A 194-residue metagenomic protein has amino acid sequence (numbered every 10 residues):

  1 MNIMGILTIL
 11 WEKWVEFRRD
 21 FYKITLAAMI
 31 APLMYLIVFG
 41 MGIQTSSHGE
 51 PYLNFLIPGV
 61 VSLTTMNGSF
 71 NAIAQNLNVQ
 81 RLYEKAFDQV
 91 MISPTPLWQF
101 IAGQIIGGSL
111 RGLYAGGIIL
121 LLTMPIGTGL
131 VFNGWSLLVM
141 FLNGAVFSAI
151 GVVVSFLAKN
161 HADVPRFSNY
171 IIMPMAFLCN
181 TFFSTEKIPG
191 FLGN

Functional and structural regions predicted by a protein language model:
M1-L10, F191-N194: Short, membrane-interfacial amphipathic segments enriched in basic
L10, W14-F17, V61, F100-I101 (+2 more regions): Hydrophobic alpha-helical elements at and bordering transmembrane segments of multi-pass membrane proteins
W14-R81, T128-S136, R166, K187: Transmembrane helix-boundary elements of multi-pass transport/secretion proteins, especially ABC-type permease modules
M34-V38, L53-T123, Y170, A176: Hydrophobic alpha-helical transmembrane segments of multi-pass membrane transport proteins
I43, S155-N194: Transmembrane helix segments
T65-I73, A145-V153, F177-T181: Transmembrane alpha-helical segments that form the membrane-embedded catalytic/substrate-channel core of multi-pass
L97, I101-N169, M173: Alpha-helical transmembrane segments and their short interhelical loops
